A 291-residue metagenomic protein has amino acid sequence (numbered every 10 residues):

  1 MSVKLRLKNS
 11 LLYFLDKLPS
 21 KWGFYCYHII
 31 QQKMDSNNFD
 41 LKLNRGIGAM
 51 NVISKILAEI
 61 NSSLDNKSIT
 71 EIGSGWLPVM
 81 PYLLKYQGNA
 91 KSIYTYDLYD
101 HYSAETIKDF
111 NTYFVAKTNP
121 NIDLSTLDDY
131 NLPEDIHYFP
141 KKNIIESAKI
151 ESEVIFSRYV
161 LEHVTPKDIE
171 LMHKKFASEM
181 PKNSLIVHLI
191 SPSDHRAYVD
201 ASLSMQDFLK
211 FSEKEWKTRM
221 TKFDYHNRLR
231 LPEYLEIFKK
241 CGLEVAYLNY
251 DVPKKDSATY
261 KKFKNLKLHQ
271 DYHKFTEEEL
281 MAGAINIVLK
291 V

Functional and structural regions predicted by a protein language model:
L64-W76: Conserved class I S-adenosyl-L-methionine
V79-I144: Class I SAM-dependent methyltransferase SAM/SAH-binding core
I144-I155: A short acidic, Gly/Pro-enriched loop at the edge of an enzyme's catalytic core that lines a small-molecule cofactor
E153-K167: A short SAM/SAH-binding and catalytic strip from SAM-dependent methyltransferases
E170-L185: A short glycine-rich, Lys/Arg-flanked "PGG" loop and its adjoining helix->strand segment in the class I
L185-S212: Conserved class I S-adenosyl-L-methionine
K217-L231: Acceptor-substrate binding/catalytic loop of class I
E236, V245-V291: A C-terminal cap/extension of S-adenosyl-L-methionine-dependent methyltransferases that defines the acceptor-substrate
